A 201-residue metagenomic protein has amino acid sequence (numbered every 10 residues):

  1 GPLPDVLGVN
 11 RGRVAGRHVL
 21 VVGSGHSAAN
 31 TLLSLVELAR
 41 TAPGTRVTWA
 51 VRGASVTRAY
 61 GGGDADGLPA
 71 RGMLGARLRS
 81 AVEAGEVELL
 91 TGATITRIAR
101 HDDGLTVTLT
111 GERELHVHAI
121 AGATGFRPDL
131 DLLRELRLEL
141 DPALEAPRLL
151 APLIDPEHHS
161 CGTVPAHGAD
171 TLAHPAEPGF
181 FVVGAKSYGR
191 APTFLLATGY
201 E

Functional and structural regions predicted by a protein language model:
G1-A39, V47, L144-I154, P165-A169: Glycine-rich dinucleotide-binding loop and its adjacent helix/turn
V6-G8, G12-V22, A28-T31, T96-A99 (+5 more regions): Residues forming the flavin
S24, R52, A185: Cofactor-binding loop segments of dinucleotide-utilizing enzymes, especially the Rossmann-like FAD- and NAD(P)+-binding
S24-S34, M73, R77, L195 (+1 more regions): Mid-domain beta-loop-alpha active-site segment that forms a flexible, acidic cofactor/metal-binding surface
A29-N30, R58, D129-D131, G189-A191: Short catalytic/ligand-binding loop motif for oxyanion handling, primarily in non-cytosolic enzymes, centered on
V36-P142: A Rossmann-like FAD-binding core segment of flavoenzymes
A39, H167-E201: A conserved FAD-binding loop/helix module that cradles the flavin
L133-C161: Short, surface-exposed loop/helix-turn segments at secondary-structure junctions that function as lids/hinges flanking
